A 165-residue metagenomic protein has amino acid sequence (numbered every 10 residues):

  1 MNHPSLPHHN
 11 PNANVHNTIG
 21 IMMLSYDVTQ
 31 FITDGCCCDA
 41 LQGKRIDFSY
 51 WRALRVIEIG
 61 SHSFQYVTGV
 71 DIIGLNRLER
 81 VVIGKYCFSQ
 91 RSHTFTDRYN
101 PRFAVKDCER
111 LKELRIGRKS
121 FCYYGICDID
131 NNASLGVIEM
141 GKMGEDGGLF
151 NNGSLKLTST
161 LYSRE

Functional and structural regions predicted by a protein language model:
N2-H62: N-terminal segments that cap or nucleate solenoid repeat domains
V28, L41-G43, L54, V67 (+8 more regions): Conserved hydrophobic position(s) of the canonical leucine-rich repeat
V28, T33-C38, V56-I59, F64 (+5 more regions): Non-catalytic extracellular/lumenal binding modules and the flexible linkers that connect them in large secreted
C37, R52, S63, N76-R77 (+6 more regions): Position-specific detector for the leucine-rich repeat
G60, L78, G84, R98-Y99 (+5 more regions): Intrinsically disordered, low-complexity basic tails and flexible linkers associated with large NTP-driven
I83-R102, G141-S159: Acidic/polar low-complexity surface segments
